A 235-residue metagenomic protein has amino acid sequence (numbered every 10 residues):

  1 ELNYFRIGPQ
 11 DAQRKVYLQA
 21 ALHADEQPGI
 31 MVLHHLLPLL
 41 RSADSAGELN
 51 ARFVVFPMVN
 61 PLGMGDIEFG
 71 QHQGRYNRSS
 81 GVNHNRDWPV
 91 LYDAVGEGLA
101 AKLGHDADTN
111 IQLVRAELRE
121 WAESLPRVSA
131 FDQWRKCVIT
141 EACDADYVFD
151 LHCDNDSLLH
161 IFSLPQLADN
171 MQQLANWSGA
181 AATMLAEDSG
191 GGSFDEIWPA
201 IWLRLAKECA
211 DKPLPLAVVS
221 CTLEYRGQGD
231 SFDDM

Functional and structural regions predicted by a protein language model:
E1-M235: Structured catalytic-domain cores with a bias toward divalent-metal coordination
